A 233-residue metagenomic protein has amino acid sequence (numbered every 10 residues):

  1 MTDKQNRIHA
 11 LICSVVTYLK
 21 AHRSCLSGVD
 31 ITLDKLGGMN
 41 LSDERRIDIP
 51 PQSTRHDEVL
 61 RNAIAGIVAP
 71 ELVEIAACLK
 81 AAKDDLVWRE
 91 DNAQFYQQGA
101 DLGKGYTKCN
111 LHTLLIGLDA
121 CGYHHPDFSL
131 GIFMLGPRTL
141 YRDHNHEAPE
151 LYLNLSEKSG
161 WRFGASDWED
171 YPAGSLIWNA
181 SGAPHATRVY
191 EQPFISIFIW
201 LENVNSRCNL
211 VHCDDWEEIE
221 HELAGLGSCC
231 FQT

Functional and structural regions predicted by a protein language model:
H9-H125, G225-L226, T233: A short, N-terminal "cap"/entry segment at the start of jelly-roll beta-barrel domains of the cupin/DSBH fold
A93, T107, G136-P137, E147-L155 (+5 more regions): An internal, amphipathic alpha-helical element
T113-D119, F128-H146, D167-W168, A180-A183: Conserved short histidine dyad/triad with adjacent acidic residue
H125-D127, L151-L153, A165-P184: Short acidic-glycine-tyrosine-enriched beta hairpin
I132-R138, N145-W161, W200-E202: Short, conserved beta-strand element in jelly-roll/cupin
K158-S159, P184, P193: Structural motif
Y190-T233: Double-stranded beta-helix
